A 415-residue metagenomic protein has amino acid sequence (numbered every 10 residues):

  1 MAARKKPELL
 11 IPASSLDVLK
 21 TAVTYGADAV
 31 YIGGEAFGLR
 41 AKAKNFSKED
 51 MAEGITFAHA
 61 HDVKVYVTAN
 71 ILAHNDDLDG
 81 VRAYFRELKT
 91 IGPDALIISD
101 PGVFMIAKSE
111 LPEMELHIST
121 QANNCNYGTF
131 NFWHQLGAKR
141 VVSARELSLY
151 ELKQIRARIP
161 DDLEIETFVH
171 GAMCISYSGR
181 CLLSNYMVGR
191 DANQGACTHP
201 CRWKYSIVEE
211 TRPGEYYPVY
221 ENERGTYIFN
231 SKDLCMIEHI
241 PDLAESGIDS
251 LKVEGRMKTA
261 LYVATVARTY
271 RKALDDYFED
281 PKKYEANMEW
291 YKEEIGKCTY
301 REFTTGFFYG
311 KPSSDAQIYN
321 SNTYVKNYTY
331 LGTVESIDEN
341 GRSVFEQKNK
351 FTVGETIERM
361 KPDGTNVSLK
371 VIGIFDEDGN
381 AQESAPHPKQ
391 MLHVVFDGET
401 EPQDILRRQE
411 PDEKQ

Functional and structural regions predicted by a protein language model:
M1-A13, V18-T24, A29-A36, G54-I55 (+5 more regions): Surface-exposed amphipathic alpha-helical tracts and adjacent flexible/coil segments at the periphery of soluble enzymes
R40-H59: Glycine-rich, positively charged N-terminal anion/phosphate-binding segment
K42, T120-N124, S143, Y227: Alpha-helix capping and helix-loop boundary segments enriched in small/acidic/polar residues
V67-T68, I98, I118-T120: Short beta-strand elements of ligand-binding domains
D79, E113-C125: Gly/Gly-Pro- and Ser/Thr-rich, intrinsically disordered tail segments characteristic of DNA damage-repair and tolerance
G102-V103: Alpha-helix capping/helix-boundary segments
